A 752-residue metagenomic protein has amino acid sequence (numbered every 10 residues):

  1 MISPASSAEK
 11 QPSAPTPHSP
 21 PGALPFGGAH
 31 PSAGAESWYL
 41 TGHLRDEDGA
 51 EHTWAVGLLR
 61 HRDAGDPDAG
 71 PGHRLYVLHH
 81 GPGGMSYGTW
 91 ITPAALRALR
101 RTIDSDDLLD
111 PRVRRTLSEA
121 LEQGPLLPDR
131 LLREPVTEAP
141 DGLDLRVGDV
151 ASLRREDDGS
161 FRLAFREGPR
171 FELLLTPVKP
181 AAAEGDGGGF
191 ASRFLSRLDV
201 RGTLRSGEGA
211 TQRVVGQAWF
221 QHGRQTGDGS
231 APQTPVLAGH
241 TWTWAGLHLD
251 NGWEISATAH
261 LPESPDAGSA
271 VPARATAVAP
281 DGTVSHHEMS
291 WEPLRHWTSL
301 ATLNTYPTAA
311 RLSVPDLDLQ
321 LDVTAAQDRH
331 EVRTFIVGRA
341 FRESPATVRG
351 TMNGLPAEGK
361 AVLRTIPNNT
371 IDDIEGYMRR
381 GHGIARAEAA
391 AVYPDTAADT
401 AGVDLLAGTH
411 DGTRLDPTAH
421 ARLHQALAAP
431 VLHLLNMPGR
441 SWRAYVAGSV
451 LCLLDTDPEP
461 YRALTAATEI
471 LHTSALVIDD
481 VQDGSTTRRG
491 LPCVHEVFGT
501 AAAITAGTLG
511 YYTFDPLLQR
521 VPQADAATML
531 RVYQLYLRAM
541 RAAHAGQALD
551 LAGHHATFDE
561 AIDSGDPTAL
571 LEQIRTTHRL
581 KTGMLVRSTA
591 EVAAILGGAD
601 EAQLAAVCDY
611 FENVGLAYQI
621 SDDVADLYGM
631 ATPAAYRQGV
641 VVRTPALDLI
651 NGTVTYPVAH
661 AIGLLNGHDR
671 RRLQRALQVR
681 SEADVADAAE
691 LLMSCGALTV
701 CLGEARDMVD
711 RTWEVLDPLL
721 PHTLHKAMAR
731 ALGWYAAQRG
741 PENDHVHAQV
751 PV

Functional and structural regions predicted by a protein language model:
I2-D373: Structured soluble/peripheral alpha/beta segments that form catalytic or ligand/cofactor-binding pockets
L99-T137, D399-H424, H555-T568, Y636-V640: Charged, glycine/proline-rich intrinsically disordered loops and linkers
K360-D372, M708, H722-V752: Short, amphipathic C-terminal "tail helix"
D373-G412: N-terminal amphipathic/basic leader segments beginning at the initiator methionine
H382, R386, D479, Y533-L537 (+2 more regions): Hydrophobic core segments within long, regular secondary-structure runs in both alpha- and beta-rich folds
D399, V403-G412, G507, N651 (+3 more regions): Alpha-helical, largely C-terminal catalytic domains that coordinate divalent metal ions via clustered Asp/Glu/His
A421-G667, A729, W734-A737: Mg2+-dependent prenyl diphosphate-binding active-site environment of isoprenoid biosynthetic enzymes
L665, R670-L719: Mobile late-domain/C-terminal helix-loop "cap" segments that border catalytic sites or the cytosolic face
